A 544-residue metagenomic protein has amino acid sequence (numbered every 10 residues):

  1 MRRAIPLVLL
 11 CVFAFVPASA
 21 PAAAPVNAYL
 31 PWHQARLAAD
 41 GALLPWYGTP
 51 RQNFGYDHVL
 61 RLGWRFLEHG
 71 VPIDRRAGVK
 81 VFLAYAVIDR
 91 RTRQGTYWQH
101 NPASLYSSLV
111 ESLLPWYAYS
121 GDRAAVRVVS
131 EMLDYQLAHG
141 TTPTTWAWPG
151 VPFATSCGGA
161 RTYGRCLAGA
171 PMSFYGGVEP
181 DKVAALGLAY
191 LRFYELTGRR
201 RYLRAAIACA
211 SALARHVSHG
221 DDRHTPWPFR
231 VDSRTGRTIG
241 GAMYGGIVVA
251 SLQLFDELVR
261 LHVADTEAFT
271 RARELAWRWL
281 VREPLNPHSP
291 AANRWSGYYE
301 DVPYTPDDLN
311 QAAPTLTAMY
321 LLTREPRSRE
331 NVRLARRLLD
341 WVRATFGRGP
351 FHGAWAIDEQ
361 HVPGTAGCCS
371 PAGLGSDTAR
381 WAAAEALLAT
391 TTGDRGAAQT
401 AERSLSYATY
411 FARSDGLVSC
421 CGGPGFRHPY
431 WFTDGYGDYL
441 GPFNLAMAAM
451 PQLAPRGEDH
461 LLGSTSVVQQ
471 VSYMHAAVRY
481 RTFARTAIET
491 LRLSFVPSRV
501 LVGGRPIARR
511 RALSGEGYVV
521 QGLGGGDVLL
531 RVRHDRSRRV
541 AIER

Functional and structural regions predicted by a protein language model:
M1-A4: Positively charged n-region of N-terminal signal peptides that target proteins for export
P6-V16: Bacterial N-terminal signal peptides
A22-S104, R123-S173, A212, H216-F229 (+4 more regions): Low-complexity, Ser/Thr/Pro/Gly-enriched N-terminal "stalk/linker" regions
A24-L30, L44-R61, W116-S130, F193-I207 (+3 more regions): Structural helix-adjacent loops and short alpha-helical linkers that scaffold large soluble proteins
R36-G48, Q99-A118, P171, Y175-E195 (+4 more regions): Well-ordered alpha-helical segments within folded domains of soluble proteins
H69-I73, T197, S211-H216, E267 (+4 more regions): Non-catalytic carbohydrate-binding regions of carbohydrate-active enzymes
L191-Y194, R199-S289: Solenoidal tandem-repeat scaffolds enriched in leucines and small polar residues
G435-R544: Non-catalytic C-terminal accessory modules of carbohydrate-active enzymes
